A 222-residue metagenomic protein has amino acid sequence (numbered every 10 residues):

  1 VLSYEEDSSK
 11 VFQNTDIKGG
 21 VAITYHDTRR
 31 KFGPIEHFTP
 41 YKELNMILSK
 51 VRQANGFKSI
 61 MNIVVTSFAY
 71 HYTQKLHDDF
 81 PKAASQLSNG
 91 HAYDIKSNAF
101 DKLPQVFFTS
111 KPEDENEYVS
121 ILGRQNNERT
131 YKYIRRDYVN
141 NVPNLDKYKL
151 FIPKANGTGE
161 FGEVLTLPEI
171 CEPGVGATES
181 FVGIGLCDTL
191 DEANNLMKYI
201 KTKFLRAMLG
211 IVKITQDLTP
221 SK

Functional and structural regions predicted by a protein language model:
V1-K10: Conserved S-adenosyl-L-methionine
K10-S180, I184-K222: C-terminal substrate-recognition regions of SAM-dependent nucleic acid methyltransferases
